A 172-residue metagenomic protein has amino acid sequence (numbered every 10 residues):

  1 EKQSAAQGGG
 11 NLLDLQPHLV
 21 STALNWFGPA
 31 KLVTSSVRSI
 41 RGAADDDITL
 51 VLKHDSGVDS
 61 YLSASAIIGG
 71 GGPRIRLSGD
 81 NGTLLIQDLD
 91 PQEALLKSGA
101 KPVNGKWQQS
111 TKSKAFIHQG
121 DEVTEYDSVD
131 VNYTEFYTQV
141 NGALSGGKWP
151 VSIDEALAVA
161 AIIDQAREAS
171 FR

Functional and structural regions predicted by a protein language model:
E1-R41: Predominantly a Rossmann-like dinucleotide-binding segment in NAD(P)-dependent oxidoreductases
L13-D14, S21, V131, D154-L157: A generic "alpha-helical surface" signal
Q16-T22, P29, D46-I48, P73 (+1 more regions): Internal, well-ordered alpha-helical segments in soluble enzyme and binding-protein domains
P29-A30, D80-L84, A143, A166-S170: Phosphate/oxyanion-binding loops and surfaces in catalytic or ligand/nucleic-acid-binding neighborhoods
A30-T34, V58, K148: Secondary-structure boundary/capping signal
S39-A43, D55-E135, W149-S152: NAD(P)-dinucleotide binding in Rossmann-like oxidoreductases
L50-L52: Short beta-strand scaffold segments in enzyme catalytic cores
D55, E125-S128, E135-R172: C-terminal helix-rich "cap/oligomerization" subdomain common to oxidoreductases
